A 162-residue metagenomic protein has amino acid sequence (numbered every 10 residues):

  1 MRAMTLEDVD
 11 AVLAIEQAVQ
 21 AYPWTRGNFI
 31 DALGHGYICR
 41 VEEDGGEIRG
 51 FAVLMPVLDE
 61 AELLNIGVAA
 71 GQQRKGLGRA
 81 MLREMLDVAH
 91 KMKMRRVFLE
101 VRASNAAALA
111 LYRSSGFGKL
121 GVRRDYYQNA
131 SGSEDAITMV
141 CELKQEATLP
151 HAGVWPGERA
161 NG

Functional and structural regions predicted by a protein language model:
M1, V101: Conserved SAM-binding loop
A3-K75, R79-M92, D125, E142-G162: Acetyl-CoA-dependent GNAT
Y37, E134-T138: Short hydrophobic/aromatic beta-strand or adjacent loop that forms the aromatic wall/cage of a ligand/substrate-binding
V68, R102-A103: Short amphipathic helical patch at the helix-1/turn junction of helix-turn-helix
L82, N105-A108, D125-A130: Short glycine/proline-centered loop/turn elements that form peptide/ligand docking sites
A89-E100, L111: Conserved GNAT acetyl-CoA-binding A-motif
F98-E100, G118-D135: Conserved catalytic-core motifs of GNAT/GCN5-like acyltransferases
Y112, F117, M139: Conserved active-site tyrosine of GNAT-family acetyltransferases
